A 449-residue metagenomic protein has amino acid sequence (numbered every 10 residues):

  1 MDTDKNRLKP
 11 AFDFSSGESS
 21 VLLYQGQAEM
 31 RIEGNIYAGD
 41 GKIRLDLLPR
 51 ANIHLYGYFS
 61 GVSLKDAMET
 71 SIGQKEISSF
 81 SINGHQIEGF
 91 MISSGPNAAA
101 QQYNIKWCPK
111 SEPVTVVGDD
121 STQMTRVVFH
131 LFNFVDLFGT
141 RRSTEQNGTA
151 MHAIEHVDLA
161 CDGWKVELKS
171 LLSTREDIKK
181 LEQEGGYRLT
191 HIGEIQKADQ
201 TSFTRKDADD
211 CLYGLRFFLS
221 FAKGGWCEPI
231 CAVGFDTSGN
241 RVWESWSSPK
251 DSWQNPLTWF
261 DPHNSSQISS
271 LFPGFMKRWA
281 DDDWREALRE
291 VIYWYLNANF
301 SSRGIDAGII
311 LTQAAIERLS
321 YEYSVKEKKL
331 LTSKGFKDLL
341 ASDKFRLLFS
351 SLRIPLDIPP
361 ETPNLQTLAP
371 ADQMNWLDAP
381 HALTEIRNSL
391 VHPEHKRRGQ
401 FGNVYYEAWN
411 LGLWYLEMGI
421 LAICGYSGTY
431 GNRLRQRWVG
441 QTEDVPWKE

Functional and structural regions predicted by a protein language model:
D2-Y293, F300-R303, N403-P446: Charged, non-catalytic interaction/linker regions at domain boundaries that couple catalytic cores to substrate
R216-S220, E317-S320, S324, H395: Alpha-helical repeat scaffolds in large eukaryotic proteins
G224-E228, Y321-K329, G399, T429: Short, solvent-exposed secondary-structure capping/transition elements
D283-L288, L352-P355, P380, E385-N388: A glycine-rich, aromatic-flanked flexible loop/lid motif
E290-A298, I386-P393: Solvent-exposed, amphipathic alpha-helical segments
V291-P359: Long, well-ordered mid-to-C-terminal structural blocks that present hydrophobic/aromatic surfaces
I309, A369-R435: Charge-enriched, short contiguous segments at helix-coil
I358-Q373: Conserved mid-sequence domains
